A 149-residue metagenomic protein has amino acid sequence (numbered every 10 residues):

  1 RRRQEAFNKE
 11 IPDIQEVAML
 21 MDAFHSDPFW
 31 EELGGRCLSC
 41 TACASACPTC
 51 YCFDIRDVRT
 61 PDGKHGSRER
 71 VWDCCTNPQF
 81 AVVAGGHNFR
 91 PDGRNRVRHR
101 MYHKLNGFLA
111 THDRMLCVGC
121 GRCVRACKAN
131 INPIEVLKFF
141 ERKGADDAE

Functional and structural regions predicted by a protein language model:
R2-F7: Long, charge-rich alpha-helical interaction segments
N8-L20, C37-P48: Oxyanion-binding "anion nests"
P12-G35, F53-E149: Ferredoxin-type iron-sulfur electron-transfer modules in oxidoreductases and energy-metabolism complexes
